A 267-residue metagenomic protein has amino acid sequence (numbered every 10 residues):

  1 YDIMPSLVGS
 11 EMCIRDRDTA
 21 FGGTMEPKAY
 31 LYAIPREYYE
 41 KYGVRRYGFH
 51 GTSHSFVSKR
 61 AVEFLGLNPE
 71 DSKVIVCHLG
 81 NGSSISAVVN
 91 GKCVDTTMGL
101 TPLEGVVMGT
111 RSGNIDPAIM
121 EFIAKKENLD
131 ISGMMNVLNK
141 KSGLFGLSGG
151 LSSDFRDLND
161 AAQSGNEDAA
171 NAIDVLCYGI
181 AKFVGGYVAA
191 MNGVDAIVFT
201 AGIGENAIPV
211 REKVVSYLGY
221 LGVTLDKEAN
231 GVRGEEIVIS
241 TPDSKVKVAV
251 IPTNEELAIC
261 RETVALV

Functional and structural regions predicted by a protein language model:
Y1-G9, I14, D18: Single conserved hydrophobic/aromatic residue that forms the stacking wall/gate of nucleotide- or nucleobase-binding
E11-I14, N192-G202: Short glycine-rich phosphate-binding loop at a beta-alpha junction
I14-R17, I75-G82, V88, T200 (+1 more regions): Short beta-strand segments
G22-K126: Glycine-rich phosphate-binding loop of actin/hexokinase-like ATP-binding domains
V89, D95-D130, N136, A201-V232: Catalytic phosphate/nucleotide-handling subdomain of diverse soluble enzymes
E127-A172: A mobile "lid/hinge" subdomain adjacent to the ATP/sugar-phosphate binding pocket shared across diverse ATP-dependent
D168-D195, G204-V267: Internal helix-turn-beta structural module
